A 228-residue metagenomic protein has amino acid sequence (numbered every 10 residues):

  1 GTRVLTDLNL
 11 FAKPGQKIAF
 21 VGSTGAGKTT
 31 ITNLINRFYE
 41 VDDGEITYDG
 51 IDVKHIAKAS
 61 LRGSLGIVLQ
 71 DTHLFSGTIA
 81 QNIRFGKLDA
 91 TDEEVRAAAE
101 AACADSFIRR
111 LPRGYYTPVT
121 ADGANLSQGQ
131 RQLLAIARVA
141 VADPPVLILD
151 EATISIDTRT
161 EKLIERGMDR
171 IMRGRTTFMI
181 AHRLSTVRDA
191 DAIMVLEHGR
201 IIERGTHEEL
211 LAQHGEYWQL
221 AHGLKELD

Functional and structural regions predicted by a protein language model:
G1-D228: ABC-type nucleotide-binding domain
